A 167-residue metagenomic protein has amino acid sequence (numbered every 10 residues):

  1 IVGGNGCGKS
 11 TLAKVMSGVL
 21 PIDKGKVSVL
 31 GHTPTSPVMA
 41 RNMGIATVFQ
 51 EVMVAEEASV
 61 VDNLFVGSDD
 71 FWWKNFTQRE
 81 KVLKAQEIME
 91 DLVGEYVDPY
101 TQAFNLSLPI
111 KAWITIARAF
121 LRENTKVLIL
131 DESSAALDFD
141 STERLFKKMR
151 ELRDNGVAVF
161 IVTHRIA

Functional and structural regions predicted by a protein language model:
I1-A167: Glycine-rich phosphate-binding loops of nucleotide-dependent enzymes
